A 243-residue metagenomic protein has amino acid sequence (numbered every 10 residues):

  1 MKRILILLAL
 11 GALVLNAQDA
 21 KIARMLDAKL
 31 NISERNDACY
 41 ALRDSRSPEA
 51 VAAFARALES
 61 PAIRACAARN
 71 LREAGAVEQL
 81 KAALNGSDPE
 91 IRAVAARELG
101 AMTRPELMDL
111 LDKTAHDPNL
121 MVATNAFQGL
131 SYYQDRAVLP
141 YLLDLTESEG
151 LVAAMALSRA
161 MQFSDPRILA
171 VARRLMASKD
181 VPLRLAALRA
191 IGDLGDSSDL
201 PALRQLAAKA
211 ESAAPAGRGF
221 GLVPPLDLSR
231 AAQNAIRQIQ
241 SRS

Functional and structural regions predicted by a protein language model:
I4-A12: Sec-dependent N-terminal signal peptides
A17-Q18: Boundary of Sec targeting at the N-terminus
S33-S47, A52-R56, A62-A82, R92-P105 (+7 more regions): Structural detector for internal amphipathic alpha-helices that build alpha-solenoid repeat scaffolds
V181: Phosphate-backbone binding interfaces of nucleic-acid-interacting proteins
R204-S212: TPR/TPR-like (Sel1-like) alpha-helical repeat modules
